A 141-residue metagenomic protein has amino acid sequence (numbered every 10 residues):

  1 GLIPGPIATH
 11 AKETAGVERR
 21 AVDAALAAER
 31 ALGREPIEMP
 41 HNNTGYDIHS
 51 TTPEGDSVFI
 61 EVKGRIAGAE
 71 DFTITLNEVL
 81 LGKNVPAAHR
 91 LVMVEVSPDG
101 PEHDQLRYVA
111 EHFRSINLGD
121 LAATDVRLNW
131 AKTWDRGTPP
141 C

Functional and structural regions predicted by a protein language model:
G1-T14, R19-R20, A24-A27, A31: Charged, non-catalytic accessory extensions
T9-G16, P36-N43, V79-G82: Short, contiguous acidic/charged loop-to-helix segments that flank catalytic cores in large enzymes
R20, L32-R34, V62-A110: Catalytic cores of nucleic-acid endonucleases
A25, E29, D47-S50, S57-I66: Conserved catalytic cores of phosphodiester-cleaving nucleases, focusing on short active-site segments
M39-P53: Beta-rich nucleic-acid/ligand-interaction surfaces
G45-Y46, D56-S57, A88-L91: Short, surface-exposed beta-edge/turn micro-motifs
S50-E54, E95-P98: Short acidic, glycine-rich loop/turn motifs
A88-C141: Domain-level recognition of nuclease-like catalytic cores that cleave nucleotide substrates
